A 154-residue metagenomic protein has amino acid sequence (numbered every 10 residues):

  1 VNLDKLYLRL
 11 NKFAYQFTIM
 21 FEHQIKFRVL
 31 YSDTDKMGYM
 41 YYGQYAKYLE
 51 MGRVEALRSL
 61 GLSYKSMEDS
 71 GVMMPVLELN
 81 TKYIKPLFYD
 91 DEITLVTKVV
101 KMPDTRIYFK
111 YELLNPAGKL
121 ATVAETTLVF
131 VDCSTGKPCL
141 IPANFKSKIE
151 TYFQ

Functional and structural regions predicted by a protein language model:
M20-V76, C133-Q154: Hot-dog-fold acyl-thioester-processing enzymes
H23-I25, R58, F88-Y89, V100-Q154: HotDog/MaoC-like acyl-thioester-processing domains
T34, L87-F88: Hydrophobic beta-strand core residues of beta-sandwich domains
E78-Y83, L95-V96, K110: Short structured motifs
